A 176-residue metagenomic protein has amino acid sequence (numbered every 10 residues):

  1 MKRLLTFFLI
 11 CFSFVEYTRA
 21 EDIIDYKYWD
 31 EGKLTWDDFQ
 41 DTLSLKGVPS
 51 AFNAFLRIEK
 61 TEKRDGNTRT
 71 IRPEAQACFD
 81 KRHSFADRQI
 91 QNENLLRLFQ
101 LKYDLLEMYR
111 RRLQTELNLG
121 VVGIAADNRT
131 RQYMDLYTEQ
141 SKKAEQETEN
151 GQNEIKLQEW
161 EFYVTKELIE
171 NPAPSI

Functional and structural regions predicted by a protein language model:
M1-I24: Bacterial Sec-dependent N-terminal signal peptides
E21-T70, F79, A86, V121-I176: Metalloprotease/metallohydrolase-associated module, dominated by Zn2+-dependent proteases
C78, R82-R112: Mid-length scaffold segments of soluble, non-membrane domains
